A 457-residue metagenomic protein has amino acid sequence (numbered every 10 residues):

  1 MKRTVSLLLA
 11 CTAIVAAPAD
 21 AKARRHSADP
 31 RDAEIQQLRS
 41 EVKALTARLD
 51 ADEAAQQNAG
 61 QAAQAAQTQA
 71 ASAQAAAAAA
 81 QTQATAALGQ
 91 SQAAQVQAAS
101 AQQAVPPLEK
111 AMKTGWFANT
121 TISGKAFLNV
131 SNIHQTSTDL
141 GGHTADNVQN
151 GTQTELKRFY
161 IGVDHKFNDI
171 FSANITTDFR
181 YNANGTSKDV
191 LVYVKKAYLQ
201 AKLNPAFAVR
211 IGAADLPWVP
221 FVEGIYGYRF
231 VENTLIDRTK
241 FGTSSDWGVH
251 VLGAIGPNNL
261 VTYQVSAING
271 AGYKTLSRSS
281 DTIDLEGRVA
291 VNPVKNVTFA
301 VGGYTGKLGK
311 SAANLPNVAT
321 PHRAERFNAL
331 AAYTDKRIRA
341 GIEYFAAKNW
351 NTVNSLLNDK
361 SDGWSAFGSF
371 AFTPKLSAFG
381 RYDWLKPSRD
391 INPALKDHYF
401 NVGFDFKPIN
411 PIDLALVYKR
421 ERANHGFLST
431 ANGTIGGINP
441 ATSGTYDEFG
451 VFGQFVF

Functional and structural regions predicted by a protein language model:
K2-A19: Gram-negative bacterial Sec-dependent N-terminal signal peptides
I14, P18-D20, E34, Q200 (+1 more regions): A broad helix-preferring feature
A19-G141, F457: N-terminal periplasmic/intermembrane-space "pro-region" immediately following the signal or transit peptide
V42, E53, N58-A62, Q67 (+19 more regions): Residue-level detection of beta-strand scaffold positions
Q57, H134-S137, A145-V148, G185-D189 (+5 more regions): Outer-membrane beta-barrel pore domains
E109-L140, V148-A271, S279-E286, A290-V301 (+3 more regions): Outer membrane beta-barrel
S266-L276, G309-P316: Active-site-proximal beta-alpha loop/turn segments in soluble metabolic enzymes
Y273-S277, G287-R288, V318, V353: Short helix-to-loop capping/linker segments positioned immediately adjacent to catalytic or ligand/cofactor-binding
